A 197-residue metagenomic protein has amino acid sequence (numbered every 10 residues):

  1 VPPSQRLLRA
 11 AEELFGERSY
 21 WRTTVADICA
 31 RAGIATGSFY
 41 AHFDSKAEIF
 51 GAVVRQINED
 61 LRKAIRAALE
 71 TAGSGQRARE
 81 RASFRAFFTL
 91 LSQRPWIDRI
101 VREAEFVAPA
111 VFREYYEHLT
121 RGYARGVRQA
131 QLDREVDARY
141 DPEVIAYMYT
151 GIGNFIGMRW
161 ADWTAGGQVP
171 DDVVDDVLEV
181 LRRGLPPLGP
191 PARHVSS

Functional and structural regions predicted by a protein language model:
V1-A11, I28, I49, V53-I65 (+1 more regions): Generic hydrophobic, amphipathic alpha-helix propensity
R6, L14-E48, A52: Helix-turn-helix
Y20, V136-D137: Conserved hydrophobic residue
A52, K63-R94, P142-Y149, D171-V174: Hydrophobic alpha-helical connector segments
E59-R62, L90, A108-E135, E143-Y147 (+3 more regions): Amphipathic alpha-helical packing segments from all-alpha helical-bundle domains
A86-A110, F155-D162: Amphipathic alpha-helical segments used for helix-helix packing
L185-S197: C-terminal effector-binding regulatory domain of bacterial HTH transcription factors
